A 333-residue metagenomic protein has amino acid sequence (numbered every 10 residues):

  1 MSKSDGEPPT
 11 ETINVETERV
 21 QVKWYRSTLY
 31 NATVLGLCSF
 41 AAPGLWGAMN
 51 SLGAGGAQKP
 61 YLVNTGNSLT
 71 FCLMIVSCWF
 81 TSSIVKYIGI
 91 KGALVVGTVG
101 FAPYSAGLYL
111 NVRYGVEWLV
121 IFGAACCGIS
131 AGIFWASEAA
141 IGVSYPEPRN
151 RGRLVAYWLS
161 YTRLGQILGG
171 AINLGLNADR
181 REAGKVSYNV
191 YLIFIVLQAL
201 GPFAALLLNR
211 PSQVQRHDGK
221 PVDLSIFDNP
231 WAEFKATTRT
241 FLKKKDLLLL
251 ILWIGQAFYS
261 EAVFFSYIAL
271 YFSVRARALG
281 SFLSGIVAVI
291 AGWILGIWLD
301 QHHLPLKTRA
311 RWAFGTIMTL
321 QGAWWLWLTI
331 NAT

Functional and structural regions predicted by a protein language model:
M1-L45: Cytosolic juxtamembrane N-terminal segment immediately preceding the first transmembrane helix of multi-pass
T28, L45-L52, Y61, L200 (+3 more regions): Membrane-interfacial loop- and helix-cap regions that link adjacent transmembrane helices in polytopic membrane proteins
V34, C38, L94-Y104, G123 (+5 more regions): Residue-level signature of the transmembrane alpha-helical cores of Major Facilitator Superfamily-type secondary
F40, P103-Y104, G115-S137, I141 (+2 more regions): Hydrophobic core of transmembrane alpha-helices in multi-pass small-molecule transporters, especially MFS/SLC-type
A48-L52, G107-L108, A131-E147, F264-I268 (+1 more regions): Intracellular juxtamembrane helix-capping segments at the cytosolic ends of symmetry-related transmembrane helices
A57, I84-V85, G89, G142 (+4 more regions): Interfacial helix-cap and linker-helix signal at transmembrane-aqueous boundaries of multi-pass secondary transporters
N67, L73-I75, C127-F134, R149-V186 (+3 more regions): Glycine-rich segments within core transmembrane alpha-helices of 12-TM secondary carriers
V76-E117: Conserved MFS/SLC helix-loop-helix module at the cytosolic interface between two early adjacent transmembrane helices
